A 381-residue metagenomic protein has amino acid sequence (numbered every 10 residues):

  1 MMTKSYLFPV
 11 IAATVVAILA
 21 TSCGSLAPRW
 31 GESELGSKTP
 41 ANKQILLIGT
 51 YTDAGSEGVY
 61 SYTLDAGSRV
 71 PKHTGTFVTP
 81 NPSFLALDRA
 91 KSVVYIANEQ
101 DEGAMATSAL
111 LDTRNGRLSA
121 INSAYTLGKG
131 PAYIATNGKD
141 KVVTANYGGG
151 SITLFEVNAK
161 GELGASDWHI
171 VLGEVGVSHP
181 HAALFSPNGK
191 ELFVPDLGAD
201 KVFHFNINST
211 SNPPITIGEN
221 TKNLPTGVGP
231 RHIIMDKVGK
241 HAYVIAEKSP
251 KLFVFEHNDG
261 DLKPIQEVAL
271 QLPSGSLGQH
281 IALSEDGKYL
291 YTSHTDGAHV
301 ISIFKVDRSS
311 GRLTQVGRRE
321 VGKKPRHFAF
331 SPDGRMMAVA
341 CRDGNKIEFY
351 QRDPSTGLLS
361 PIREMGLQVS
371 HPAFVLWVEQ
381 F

Functional and structural regions predicted by a protein language model:
T21-S22: C-terminal motif of bacterial Sec signal peptides marking the signal peptidase cleavage site
Y51-D53, E99-D101, Y147-G149, V157 (+7 more regions): Short loop/turn segments immediately following the C-termini of beta-strands
G55, T79-A90, L127-K139, L172-G189 (+4 more regions): Beta-rich, blade/repeat-based domains predominating in secreted/periplasmic proteins but also intracellular
T63-S68, A109-G116, F155-L163, N206-P214 (+3 more regions): Short loop/turn segments immediately following beta-strands, especially the blade-tip and inter-blade linker loops
K72-F77, S119-Y125, D167-E174, G218-N223 (+3 more regions): A short beta-strand motif characteristic of beta-propeller blades
H73-K139: Blade-loop segments of beta-propeller domains
R117-L184: Asp-box/WD-like beta-propeller blade repeats and closely related beta-sheet repeat scaffolds
